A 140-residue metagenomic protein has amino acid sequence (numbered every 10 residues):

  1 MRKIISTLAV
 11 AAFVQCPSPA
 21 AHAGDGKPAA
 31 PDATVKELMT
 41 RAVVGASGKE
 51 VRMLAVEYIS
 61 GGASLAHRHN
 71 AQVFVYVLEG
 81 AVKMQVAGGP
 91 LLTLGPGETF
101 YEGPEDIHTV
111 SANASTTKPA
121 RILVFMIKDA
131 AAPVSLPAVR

Functional and structural regions predicted by a protein language model:
R2-S6, F13-R52, Q85, Y101 (+2 more regions): A short, N-terminal "cap"/entry segment at the start of jelly-roll beta-barrel domains of the cupin/DSBH fold
G48-M53, Q72, G89, E105 (+1 more regions): Extracytoplasmic
K49, G61-F74: A short beta-loop-beta micro-motif enriched in histidine and acidic residues
Y58, G88-E105: Short acidic-glycine-tyrosine-enriched beta hairpin
A63-L65, K83, F100, P104-N113: Histidine-centered metal-chelating micro-motifs
H69-G88, E98: Glycine- and acidic-residue-biased ligand/ion/polar-headgroup-sensing regions
L91, E105-A132: Ligand-binding loop in jelly-roll beta-barrel domains
